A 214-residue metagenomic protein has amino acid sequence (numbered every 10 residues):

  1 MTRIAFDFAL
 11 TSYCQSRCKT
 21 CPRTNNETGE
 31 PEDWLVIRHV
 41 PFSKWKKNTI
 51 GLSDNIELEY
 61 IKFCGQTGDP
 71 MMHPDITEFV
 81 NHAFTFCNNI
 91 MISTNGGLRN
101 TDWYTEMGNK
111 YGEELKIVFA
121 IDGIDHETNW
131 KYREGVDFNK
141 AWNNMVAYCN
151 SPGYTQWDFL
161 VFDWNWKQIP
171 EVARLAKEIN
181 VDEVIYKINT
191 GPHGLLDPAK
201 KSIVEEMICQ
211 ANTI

Functional and structural regions predicted by a protein language model:
M1-T24, E59-G65: N-terminal pre-triad scaffold of radical SAM enzymes
A9, T24-S43, S53-N55, Y60 (+3 more regions): Radical SAM enzyme [4Fe-4S]-AdoMet core and its adjacent flexible, acidic and glycine-rich loops/tails across
L10, P70, I92: Conserved SAM-binding loop
S16, I90, H126-E127: Glycine-centered loop/turn positions within well-structured domains that cap or flank conserved ligand/cofactor-binding
N48, D75-H82, D102-M107, E171-V172: A short acidic, amphipathic alpha-helical/loop segment
G65-Q66, T94, F159: Short glycine-centered, acidic/aromatic-flanked micro-motifs in structured strand/loop junctions that mark active-site
G68-P74, G97-D102, F162-K167, P192-L196: Acidic-and-aromatic substrate-binding clefts and catalytic sites of carbohydrate-active enzymes
M91-G96, I185-K187: A short glycine-rich beta-strand->turn/loop micro-motif centered on a GG-aromatic cluster
